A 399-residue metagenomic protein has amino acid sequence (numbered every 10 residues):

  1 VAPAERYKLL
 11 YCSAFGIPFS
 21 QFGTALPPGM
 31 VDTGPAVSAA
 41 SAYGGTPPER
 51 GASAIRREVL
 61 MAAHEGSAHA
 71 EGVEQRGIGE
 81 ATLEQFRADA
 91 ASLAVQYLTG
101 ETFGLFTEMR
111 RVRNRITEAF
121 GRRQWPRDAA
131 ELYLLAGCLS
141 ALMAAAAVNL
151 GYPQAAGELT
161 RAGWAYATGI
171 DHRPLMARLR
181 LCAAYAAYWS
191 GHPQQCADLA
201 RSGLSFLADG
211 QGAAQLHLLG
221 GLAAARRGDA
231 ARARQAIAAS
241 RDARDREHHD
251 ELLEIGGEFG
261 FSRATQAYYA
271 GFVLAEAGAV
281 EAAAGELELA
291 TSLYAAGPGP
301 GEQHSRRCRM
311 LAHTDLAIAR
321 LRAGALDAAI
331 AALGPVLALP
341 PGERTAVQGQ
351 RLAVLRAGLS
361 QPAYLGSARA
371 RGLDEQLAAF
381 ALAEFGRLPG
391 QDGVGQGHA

Functional and structural regions predicted by a protein language model:
A2-E65, G72, Q350, R371-L382: Short amphipathic recognition helices of helix-turn-helix/homeodomain-type DNA-binding modules
E74-L83, R87-A399: Conserved binding/catalytic microenvironments
